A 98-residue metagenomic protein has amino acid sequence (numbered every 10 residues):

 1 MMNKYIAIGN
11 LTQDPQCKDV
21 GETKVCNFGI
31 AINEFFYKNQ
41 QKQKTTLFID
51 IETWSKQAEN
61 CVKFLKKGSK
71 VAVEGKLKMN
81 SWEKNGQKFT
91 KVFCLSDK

Functional and structural regions predicted by a protein language model:
M1-K98: Single-stranded nucleic acid-binding surfaces, predominantly the OB-fold ssDNA-binding core
